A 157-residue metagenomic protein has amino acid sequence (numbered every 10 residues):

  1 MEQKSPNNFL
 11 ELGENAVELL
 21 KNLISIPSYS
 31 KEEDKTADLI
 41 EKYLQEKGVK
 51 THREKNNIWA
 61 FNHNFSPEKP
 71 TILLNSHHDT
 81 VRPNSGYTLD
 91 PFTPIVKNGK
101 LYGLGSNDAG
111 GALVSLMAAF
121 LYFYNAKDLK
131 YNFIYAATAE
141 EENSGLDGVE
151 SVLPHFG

Functional and structural regions predicted by a protein language model:
E2-L104, F123-L129: Acidic/His- and Gly-rich active-site-bordering loop/insert found across diverse amide/peptide-bond hydrolases
A109-G157: Acidic/histidine-rich catalytic neighborhood of metal-dependent amide-processing enzymes
